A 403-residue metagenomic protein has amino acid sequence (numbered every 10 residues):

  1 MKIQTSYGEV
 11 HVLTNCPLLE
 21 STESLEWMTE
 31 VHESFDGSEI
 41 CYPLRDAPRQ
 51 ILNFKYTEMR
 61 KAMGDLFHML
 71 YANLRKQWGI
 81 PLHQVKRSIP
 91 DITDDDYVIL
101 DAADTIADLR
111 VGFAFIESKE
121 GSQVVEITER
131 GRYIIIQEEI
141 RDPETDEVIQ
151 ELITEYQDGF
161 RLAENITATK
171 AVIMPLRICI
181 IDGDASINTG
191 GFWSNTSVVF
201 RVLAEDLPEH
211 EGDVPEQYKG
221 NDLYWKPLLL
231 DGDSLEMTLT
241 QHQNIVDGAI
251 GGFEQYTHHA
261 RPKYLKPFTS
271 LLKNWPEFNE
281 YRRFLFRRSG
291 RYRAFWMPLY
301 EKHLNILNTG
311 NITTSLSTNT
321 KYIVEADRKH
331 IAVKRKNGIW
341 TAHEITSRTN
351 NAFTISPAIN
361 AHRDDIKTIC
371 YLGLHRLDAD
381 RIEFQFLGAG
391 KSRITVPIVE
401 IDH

Functional and structural regions predicted by a protein language model:
M1-Y133, E138-H403: Extracellular/virion structural assembly segments
